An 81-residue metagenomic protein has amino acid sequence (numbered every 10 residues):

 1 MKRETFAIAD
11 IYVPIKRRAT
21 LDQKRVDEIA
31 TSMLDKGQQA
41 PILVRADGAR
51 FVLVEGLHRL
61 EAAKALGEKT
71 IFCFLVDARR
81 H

Functional and structural regions predicted by a protein language model:
M1-D77, H81: Short, charged/polar connector segments at secondary-structure boundaries
